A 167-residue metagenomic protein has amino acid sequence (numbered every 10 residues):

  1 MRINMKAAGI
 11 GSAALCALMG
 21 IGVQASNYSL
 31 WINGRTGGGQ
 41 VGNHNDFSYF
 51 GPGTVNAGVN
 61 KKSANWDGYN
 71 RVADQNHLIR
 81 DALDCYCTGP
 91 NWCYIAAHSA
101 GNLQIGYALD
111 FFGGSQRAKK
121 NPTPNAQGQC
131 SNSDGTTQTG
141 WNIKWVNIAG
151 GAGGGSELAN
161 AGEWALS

Functional and structural regions predicted by a protein language model:
R2, Q24, K61-K62, R117-K120 (+1 more regions): Surface-exposed charge patches in extracellular/virion surface proteins
R2-G11: Bacterial N-terminal signal peptides that target proteins for export
G11-L18: Bacterial N-terminal signal peptides
C16, N27-N33, N121-P124: Long, low-complexity, intrinsically disordered polar/charged segments
G20-G22: N-terminal signal peptide c-region/cleavage motif recognized by signal peptidases
A25-I95, E157, W164: Active-site catalytic motif of lipid deacylating hydrolases and related acyltransferases
I79-S167: Serine-dependent carboxylesterase/thioesterase catalytic core of lipase-like alpha/beta-hydrolase/SGNH enzymes
